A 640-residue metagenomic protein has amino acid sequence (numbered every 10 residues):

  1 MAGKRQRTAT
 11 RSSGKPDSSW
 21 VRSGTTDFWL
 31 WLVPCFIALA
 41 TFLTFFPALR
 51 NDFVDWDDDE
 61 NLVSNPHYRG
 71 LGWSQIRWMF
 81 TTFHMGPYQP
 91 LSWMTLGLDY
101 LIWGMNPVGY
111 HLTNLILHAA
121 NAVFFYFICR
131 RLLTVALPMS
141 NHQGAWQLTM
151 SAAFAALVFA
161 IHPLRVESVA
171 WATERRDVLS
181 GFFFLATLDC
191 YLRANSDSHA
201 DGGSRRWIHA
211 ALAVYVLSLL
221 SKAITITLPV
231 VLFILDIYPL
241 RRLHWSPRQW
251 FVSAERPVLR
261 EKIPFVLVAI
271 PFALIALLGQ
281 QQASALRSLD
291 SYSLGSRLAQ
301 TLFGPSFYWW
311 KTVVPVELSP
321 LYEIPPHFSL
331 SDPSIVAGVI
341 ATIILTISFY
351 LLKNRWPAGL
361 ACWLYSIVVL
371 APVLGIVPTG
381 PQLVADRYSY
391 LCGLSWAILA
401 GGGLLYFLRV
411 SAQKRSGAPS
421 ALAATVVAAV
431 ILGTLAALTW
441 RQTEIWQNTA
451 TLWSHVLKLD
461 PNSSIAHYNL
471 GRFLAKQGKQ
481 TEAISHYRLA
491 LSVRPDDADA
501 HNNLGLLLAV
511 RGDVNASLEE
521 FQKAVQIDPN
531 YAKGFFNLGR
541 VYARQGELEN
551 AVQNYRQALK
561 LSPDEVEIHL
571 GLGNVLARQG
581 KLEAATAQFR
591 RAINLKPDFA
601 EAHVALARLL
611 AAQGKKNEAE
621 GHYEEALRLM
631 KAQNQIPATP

Functional and structural regions predicted by a protein language model:
A2-L507, D528-K533, N537, E567: Polytopic membrane enzymes that build or remodel cell-surface glycoconjugates and lipids
I445-T451, Q477-L489, D499, V510-K523 (+6 more regions): Structural signature of tandem alpha-helical TPR/SEL1-like repeats, specifically the intra-repeat loop/turn
R608-A612, N634-P640: TPR/TPR-like alpha-solenoid helical repeat scaffolds
